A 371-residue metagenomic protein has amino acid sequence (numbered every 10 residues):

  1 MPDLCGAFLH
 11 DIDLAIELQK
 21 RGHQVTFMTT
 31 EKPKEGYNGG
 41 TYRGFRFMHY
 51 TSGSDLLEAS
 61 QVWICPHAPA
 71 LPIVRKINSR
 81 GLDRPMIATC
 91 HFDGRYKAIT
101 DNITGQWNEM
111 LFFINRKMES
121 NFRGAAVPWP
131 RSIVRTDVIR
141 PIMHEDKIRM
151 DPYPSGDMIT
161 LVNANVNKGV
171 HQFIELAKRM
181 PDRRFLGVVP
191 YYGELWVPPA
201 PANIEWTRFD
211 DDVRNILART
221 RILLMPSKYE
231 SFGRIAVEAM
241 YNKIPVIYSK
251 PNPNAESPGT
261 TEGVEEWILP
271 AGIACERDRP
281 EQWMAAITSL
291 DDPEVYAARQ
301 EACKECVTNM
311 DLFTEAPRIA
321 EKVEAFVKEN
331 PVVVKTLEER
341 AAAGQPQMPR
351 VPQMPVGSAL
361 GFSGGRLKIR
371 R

Functional and structural regions predicted by a protein language model:
G6, E294-E324, G344: A charged, aromatic-enriched C-terminal amphipathic alpha-helix characteristic of glycosyltransferases across folds
C65-A70, C90: Short His-centered aromatic/hydrophobic patch
D93-G94, R131-I148, Y191-E194: Short beta-strand->alpha-helix junction loop in the catalytic core of nucleotide-activated group-transfer enzymes
K97-N102, W107-V134, Y192-L195: A short, active-site helix/loop in glycosyltransferases that binds the activated sugar's phosphate group
H144-A200, W206: Conserved catalytic-core segment of nucleotide-activated headgroup transferases in glycan assembly
K228: Aromatic "clamp/platform" in nucleotide-sugar-dependent glycosyltransferases that forms part of the donor/acceptor
P245-A255: Short hydrophobic beta-strand element within catalytic cores of glycosyltransferases and related nucleotide-activated
A255-T288: Change "using UDP/GDP/dTDP sugars" to "using nucleotide sugars
